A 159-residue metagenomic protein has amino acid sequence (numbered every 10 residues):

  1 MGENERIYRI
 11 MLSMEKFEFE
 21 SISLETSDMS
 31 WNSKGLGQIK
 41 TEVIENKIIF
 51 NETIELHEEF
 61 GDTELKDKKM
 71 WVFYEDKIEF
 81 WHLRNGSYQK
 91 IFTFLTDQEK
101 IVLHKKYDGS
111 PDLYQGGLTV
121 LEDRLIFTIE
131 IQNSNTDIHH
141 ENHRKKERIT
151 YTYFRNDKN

Functional and structural regions predicted by a protein language model:
G2-N159: Soluble ligand-binding/transfer domains with enclosed cavities or grooves
